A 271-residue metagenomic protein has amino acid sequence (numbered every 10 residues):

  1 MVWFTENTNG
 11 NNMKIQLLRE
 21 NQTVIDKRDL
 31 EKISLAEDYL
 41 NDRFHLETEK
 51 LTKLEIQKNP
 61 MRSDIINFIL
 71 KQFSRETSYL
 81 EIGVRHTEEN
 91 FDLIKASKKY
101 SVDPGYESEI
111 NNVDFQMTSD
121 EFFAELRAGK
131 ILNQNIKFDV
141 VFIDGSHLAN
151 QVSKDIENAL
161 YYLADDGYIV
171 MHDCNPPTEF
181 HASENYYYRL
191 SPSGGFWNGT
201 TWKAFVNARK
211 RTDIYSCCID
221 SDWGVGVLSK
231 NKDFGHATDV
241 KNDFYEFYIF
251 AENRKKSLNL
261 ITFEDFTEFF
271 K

Functional and structural regions predicted by a protein language model:
M1-F142, S146-K271: A short alpha-helical cap/connector motif
